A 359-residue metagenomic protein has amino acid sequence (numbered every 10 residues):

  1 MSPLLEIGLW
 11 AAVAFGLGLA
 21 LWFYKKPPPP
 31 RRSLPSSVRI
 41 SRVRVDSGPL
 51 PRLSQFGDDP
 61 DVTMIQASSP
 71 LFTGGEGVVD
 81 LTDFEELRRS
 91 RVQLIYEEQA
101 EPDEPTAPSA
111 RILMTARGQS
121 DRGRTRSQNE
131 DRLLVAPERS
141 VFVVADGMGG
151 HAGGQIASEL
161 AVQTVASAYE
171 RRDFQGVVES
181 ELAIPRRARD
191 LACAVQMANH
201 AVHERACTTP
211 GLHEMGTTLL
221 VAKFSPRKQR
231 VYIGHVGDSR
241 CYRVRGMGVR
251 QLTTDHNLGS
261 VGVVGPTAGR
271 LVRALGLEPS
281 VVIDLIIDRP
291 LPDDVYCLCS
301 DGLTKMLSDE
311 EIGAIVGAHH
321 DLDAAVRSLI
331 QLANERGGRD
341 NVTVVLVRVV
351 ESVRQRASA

Functional and structural regions predicted by a protein language model:
M1-A359: PP2C/PPM-type serine/threonine phosphatase catalytic domain
